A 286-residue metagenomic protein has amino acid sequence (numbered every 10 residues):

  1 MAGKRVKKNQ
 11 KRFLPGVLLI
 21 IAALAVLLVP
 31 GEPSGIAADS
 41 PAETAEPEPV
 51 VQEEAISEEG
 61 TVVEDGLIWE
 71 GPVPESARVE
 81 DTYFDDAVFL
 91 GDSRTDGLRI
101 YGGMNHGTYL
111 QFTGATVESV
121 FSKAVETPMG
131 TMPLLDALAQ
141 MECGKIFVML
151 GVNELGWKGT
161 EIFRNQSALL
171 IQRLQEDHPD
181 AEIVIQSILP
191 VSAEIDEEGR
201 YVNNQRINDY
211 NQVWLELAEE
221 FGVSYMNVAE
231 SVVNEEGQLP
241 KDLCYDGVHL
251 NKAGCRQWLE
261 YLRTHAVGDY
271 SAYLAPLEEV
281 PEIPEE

Functional and structural regions predicted by a protein language model:
M1-R12: N-terminal Lys/Arg-rich, disordered targeting/topogenic segments
P15-P30: Hydrophobic membrane-insertion alpha-helices, especially the h-region of bacterial N-terminal signal peptides
G31-D85, L274-A275, P281-E286: N-terminal, intrinsically disordered, polar/charged segments of Gram-positive cell-envelope systems that serve as
E75-Q166: Conserved SGNH/GDSL esterase-like catalytic core that processes O-acyl groups on lipids and polysaccharides
M149, Q186-S187: Alpha/beta-hydrolase-fold catalytic nucleophile elbow
E161-L170, I207-Y210: Charged helix-capping and loop-helix junction motifs
H178-E182: A short helix->loop->beta-strand "cap" motif at the edges of active sites that frequently abuts
V191-E286: Catalytic His-Asp segment of secreted/periplasmic serine-dependent ester chemistry enzymes
